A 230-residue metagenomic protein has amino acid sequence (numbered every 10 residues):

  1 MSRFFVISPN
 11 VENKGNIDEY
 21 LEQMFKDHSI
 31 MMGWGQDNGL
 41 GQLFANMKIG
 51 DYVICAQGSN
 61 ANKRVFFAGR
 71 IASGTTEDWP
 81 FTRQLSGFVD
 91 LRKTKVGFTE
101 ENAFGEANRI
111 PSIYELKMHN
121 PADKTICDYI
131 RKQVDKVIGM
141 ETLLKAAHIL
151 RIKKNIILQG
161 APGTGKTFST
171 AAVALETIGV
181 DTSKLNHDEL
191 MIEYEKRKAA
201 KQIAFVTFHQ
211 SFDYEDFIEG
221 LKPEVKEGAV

Functional and structural regions predicted by a protein language model:
M1, M47-D51, N62, R151-K153 (+1 more regions): Short, well-ordered loop/turn elements at secondary-structure boundaries
M1-N16, D78-G139: Contiguous surface segments at macromolecular interaction interfaces
S2-M31, I157: Long, compositionally biased intrinsically disordered regions
R3-S8, Y52-C55, R64-R70, I157 (+1 more regions): Ordered hydrophobic segments in well-structured contexts
E12-K14, S59-A61, G163-T164, S211-D213: Short, solvent-exposed loop/turn segments at secondary-structure junctions
I17, L40, S59, L143 (+1 more regions): Short amphipathic alpha-helical segments that mediate assembly, nucleic-acid/protein binding, or membrane association
Y20-N102: Structured alpha/beta reader/binder surfaces that contact nucleic acids or chromatin modification marks
T125-V230: AAA+ P-loop NTPase catalytic core and its hallmark functional loops
